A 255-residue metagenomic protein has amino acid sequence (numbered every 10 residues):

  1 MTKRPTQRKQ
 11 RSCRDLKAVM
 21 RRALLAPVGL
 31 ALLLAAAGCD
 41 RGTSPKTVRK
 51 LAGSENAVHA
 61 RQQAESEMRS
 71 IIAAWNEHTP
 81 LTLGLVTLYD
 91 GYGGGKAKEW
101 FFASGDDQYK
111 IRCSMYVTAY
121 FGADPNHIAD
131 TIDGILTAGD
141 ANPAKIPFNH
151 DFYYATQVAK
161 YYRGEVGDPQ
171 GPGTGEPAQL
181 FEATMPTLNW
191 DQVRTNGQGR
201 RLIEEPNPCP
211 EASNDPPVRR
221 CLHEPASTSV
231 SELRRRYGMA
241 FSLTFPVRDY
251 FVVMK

Functional and structural regions predicted by a protein language model:
M1-A37: Sec-dependent bacterial lipoprotein signal peptides
K3, K9, K17, K46 (+6 more regions): Context-gated lysine
L25, E99, A103, S227-S229: Residue-level detector of functional hotspots within protein domains
C39-L88, N142-K255: An acidic-aromatic pocket/loop used at catalytic or ligand-binding sites
T47-H59, E99-A144, T156: Terminal, regulation- and interaction-focused segments at domain boundaries
L83-G105: Short, solvent-exposed beta-alpha or beta-beta edge segments that form flexible loop/patches at the rim of ligand
